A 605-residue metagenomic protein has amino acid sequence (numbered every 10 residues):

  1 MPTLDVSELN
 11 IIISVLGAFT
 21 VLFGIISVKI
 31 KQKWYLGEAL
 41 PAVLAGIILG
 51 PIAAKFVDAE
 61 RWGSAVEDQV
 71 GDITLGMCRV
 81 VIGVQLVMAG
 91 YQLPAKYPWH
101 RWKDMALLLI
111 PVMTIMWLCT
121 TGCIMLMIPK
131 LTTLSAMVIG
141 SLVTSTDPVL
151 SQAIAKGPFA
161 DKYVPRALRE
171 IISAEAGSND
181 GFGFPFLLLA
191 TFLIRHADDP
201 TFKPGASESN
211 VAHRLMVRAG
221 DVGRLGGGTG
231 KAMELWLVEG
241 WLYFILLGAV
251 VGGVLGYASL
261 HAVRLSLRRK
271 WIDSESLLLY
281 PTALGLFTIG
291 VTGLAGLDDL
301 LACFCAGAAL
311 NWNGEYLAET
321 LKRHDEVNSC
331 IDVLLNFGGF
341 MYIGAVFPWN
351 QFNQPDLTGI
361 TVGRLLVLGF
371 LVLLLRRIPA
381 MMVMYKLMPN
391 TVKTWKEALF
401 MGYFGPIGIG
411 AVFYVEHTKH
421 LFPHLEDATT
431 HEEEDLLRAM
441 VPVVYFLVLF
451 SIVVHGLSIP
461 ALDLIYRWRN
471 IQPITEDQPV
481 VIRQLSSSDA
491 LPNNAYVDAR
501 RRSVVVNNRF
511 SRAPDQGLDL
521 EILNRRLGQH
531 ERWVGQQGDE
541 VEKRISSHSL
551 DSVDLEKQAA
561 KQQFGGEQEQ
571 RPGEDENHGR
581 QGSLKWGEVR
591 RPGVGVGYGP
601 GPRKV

Functional and structural regions predicted by a protein language model:
M1-H548, D554-A559, Q563-E569, D575-V605: Transmembrane helical cores of multi-pass secondary ion antiporters/exchangers
